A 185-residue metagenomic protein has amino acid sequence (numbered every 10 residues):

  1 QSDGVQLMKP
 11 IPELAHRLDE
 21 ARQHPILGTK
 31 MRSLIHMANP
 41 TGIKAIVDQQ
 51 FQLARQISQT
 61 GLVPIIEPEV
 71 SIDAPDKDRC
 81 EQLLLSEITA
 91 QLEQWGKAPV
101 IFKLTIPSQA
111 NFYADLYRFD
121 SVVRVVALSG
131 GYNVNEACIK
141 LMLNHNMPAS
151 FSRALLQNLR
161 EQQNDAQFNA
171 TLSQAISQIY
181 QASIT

Functional and structural regions predicted by a protein language model:
Q1-D48: Active-site beta->alpha loop and helix N-cap motifs at the rims of alpha/beta catalytic domains
Q6-L7, K30-R32, G42, I46 (+2 more regions): Catalytic beta/alpha-barrel core
A15-P25, R55-G61, E93-W95, Y117-D120 (+1 more regions): Acidic (Asp/Glu)-rich catalytic clusters
H16, E20, A45-Q59, Q82-A90 (+3 more regions): Alpha-helical scaffolding segments of alpha/beta enzyme cores, especially the outer helices of TIM-barrel or partial
L27-S33, G61-E69, F102-L104: Short beta-strand segments at enzyme active-site cores
I35-A38, S71-K77, S108-A110, Q157: Short, small-residue-enriched loops and turns at beta-alpha junctions that line or gate enzyme active sites
R55-S58, E67, I72-R79: Glycine- and Gly-Pro-enriched alpha-helical subdomains that act as flexible, kink-prone "lid/hinge" or packing modules
G96-T185: Catalytic-face loop-and-helix region of soluble metabolic enzyme cores
